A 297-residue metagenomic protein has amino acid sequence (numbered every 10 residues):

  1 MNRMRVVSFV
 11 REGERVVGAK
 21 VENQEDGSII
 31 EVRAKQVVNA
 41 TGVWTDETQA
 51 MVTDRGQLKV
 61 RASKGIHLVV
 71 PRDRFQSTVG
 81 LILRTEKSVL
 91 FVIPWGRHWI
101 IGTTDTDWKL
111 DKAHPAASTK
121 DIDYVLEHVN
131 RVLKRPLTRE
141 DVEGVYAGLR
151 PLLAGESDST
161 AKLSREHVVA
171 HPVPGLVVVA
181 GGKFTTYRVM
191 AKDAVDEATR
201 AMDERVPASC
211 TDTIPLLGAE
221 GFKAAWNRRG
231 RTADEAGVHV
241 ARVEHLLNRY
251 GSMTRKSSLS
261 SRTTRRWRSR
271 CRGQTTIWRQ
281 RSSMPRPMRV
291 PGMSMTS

Functional and structural regions predicted by a protein language model:
N2-V17: A conserved short coil-to-beta-strand element within the FAD-binding core of flavoproteins
R3-V6, N23, N130-R131: Flavin (primarily FAD) cofactor-binding/catalytic cores of flavoenzymes
S8, R33, V89-F91, V168: Short, surface-exposed charged micro-motifs
R11-E12, T41-E47, D54-R55, V70-F75 (+3 more regions): C-terminal accessory subdomains/tails of enzymes that are appended
R15-K20, Q76-T78: Short, hydrophobic/aromatic-rich segments at coil-to-beta transitions
E25-Q36: Core beta-strand elements of the Rossmann-like FAD/NAD(P) dinucleotide-binding domain in flavoenzyme oxidoreductases
E31-R33, H67, T213: Well-ordered beta-strand positions in beta-sheet-rich domains
K59-R61, G65-H67: Acyl-CoA/ACP chain-elongation machinery
